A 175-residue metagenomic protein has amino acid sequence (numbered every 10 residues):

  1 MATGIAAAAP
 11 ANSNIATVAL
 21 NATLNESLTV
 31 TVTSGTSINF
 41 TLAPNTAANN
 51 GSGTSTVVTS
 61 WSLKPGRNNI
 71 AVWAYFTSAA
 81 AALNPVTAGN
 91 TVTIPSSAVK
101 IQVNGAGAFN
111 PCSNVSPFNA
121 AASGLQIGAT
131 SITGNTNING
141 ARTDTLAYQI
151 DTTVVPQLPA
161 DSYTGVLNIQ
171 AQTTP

Functional and structural regions predicted by a protein language model:
M1-T3: Bacterial N-terminal signal peptides
A7-F109, A129-P175: N-terminal small/polar-rich segments of proteins
P111-S113: Sequence contexts marking disulfide-bonded cysteines in secreted/extracellular proteins
V115-I127: Signature of long, low-cysteine stretches enriched in small and polar/charged residues
